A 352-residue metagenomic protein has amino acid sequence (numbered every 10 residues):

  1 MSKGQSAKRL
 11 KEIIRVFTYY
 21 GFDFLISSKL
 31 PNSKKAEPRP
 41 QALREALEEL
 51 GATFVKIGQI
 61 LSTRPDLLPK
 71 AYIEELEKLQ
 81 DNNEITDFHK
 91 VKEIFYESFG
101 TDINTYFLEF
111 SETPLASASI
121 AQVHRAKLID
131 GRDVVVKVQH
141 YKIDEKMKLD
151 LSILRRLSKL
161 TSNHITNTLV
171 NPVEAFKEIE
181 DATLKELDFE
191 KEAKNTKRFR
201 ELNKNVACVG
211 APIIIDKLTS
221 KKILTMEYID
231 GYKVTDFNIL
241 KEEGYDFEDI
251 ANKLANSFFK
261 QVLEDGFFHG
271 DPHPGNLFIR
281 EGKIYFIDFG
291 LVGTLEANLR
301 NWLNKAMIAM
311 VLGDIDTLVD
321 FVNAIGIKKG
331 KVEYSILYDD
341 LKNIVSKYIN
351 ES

Functional and structural regions predicted by a protein language model:
M1-Q261, G266, P274, F278-S352: Broad phosphate/nucleotide-binding scaffolds in NTP-utilizing and phosphate-metabolizing enzymes
H269: Histidine-centered phosphotransfer motif of kinases
